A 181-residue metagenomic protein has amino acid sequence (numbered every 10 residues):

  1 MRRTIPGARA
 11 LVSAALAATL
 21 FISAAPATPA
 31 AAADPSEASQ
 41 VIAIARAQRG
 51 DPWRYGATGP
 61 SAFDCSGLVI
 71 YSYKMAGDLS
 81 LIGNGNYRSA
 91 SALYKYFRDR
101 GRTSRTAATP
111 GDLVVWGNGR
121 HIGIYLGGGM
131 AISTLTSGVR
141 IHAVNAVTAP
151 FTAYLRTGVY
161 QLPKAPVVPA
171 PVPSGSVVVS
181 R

Functional and structural regions predicted by a protein language model:
R2-V12, P26-A27, A31-A33, N86 (+2 more regions): Aromatic- and glycine-rich peptidoglycan recognition patches
S13, A43-R46, I70-K74, S133: Generic alpha-helical structural context detector
S13-S23: Bacterial N-terminal signal peptides
D34-R49, W53: Extracytoplasmic low-complexity, Pro/Thr/Ser/Ala/Gly-rich segments that lie immediately after a secretion/anchoring
I42, R49, Y73-A76, V115 (+1 more regions): Generic helix-packing signal
D51-P110, F151: Catalytic cysteine-centered active-site loop
G111-N118: Short beta-strand segments that buttress and anchor functional surface loops
